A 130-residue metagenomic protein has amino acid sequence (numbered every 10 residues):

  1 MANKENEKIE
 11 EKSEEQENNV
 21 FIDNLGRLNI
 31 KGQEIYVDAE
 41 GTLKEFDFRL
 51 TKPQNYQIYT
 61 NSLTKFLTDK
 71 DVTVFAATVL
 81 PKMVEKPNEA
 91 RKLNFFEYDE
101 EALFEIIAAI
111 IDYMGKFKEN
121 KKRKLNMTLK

Functional and structural regions predicted by a protein language model:
M1-N24, K121-K130: Glycine- and charge-rich intrinsically disordered segments
A2-N3, A39, K44-K130: Short, surface-exposed, charged amphipathic helix/loop patches that serve as local interaction elements
R27-N29: Long, intrinsically disordered, low-complexity regions enriched in Pro/Ser/Thr
Y36: Conserved binding-pocket/active-site segment within a compact domain
